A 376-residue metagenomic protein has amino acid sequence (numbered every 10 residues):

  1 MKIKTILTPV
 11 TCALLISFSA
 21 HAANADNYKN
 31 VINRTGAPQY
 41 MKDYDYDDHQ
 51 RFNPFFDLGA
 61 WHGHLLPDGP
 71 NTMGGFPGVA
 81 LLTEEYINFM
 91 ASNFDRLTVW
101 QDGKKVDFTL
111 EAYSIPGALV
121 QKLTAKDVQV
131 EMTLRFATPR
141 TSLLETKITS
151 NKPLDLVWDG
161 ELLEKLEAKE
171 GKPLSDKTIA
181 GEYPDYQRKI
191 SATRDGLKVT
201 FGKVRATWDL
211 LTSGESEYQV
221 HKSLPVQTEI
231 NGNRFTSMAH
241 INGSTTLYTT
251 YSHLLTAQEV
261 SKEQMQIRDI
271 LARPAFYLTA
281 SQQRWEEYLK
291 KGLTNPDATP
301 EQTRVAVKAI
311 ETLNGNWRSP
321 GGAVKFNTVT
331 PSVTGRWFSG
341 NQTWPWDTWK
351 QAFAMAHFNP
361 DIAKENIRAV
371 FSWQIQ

Functional and structural regions predicted by a protein language model:
M1-V10: Bacterial N-terminal signal peptides that target proteins for export
K2, H21-E301, F358: Terminal accessory carbohydrate-recognition/targeting modules of carbohydrate-active enzymes
P9, T141-L143, S244-T246, R304 (+2 more regions): Generic structural microfeature
P9-S17: Bacterial N-terminal signal peptides
F18-A22, W373-Q376: Short, intrinsically disordered, charge-balanced linker/junction segments flanking boundaries in proteins
Q282-Q376: Substrate-binding groove/exosite segments of carbohydrate-active enzymes
